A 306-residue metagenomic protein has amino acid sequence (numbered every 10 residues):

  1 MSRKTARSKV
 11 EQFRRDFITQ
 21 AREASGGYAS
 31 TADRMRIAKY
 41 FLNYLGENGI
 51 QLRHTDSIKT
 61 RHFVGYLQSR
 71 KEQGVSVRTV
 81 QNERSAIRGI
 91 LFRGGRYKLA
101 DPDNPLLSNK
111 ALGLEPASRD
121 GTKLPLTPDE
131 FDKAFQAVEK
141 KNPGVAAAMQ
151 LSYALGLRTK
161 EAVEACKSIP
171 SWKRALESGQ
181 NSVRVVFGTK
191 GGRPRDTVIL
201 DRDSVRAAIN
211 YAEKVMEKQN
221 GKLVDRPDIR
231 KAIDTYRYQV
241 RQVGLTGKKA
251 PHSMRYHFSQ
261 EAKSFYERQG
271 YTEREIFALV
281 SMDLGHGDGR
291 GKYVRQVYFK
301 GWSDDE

Functional and structural regions predicted by a protein language model:
M1-G26: N-terminal DNA-binding module of tyrosine recombinases/phage integrases
F17-R119: N-terminal core-binding DNA-recognition domain of tyrosine recombinases/integrases
L114-K133, G191-D203: DNA breakage-rejoining catalytic core of tyrosine-based enzymes
P128-T159, F277: Basic, Lys/Arg- and aromatic-enriched nucleic-acid-binding interface segment
Q150, R255-G287, D304-D305: C-terminal catalytic core of tyrosine-transesterase DNA break-rejoin enzymes
E164-A207: Conserved tyrosine-mediated DNA breakage-rejoining catalytic core shared by Y-recombinases
P170-K173, G285-Y293: Short, basic interhelical loop/turn and adjoining N-cap of the next helix at nucleic-acid- or acidic-partner-contacting
L200-K263: Active-site/catalytic core of tyrosine-dependent DNA strand-transfer enzymes
